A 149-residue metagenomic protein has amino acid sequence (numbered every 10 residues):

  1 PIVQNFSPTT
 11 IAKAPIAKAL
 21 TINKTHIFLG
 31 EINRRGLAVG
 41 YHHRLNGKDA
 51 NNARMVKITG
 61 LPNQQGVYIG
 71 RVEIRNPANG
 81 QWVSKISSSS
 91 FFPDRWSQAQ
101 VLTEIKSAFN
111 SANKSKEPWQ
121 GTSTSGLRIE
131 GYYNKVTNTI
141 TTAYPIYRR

Functional and structural regions predicted by a protein language model:
P1-I2: Membrane-active amphipathic alpha-helices enriched in small hydrophobic residues
N5-G121: N-terminal "domain-start" segment
S107-R149: Active-site or metal-binding loop neighborhoods of secreted/extracellular toxin and effector enzymes
